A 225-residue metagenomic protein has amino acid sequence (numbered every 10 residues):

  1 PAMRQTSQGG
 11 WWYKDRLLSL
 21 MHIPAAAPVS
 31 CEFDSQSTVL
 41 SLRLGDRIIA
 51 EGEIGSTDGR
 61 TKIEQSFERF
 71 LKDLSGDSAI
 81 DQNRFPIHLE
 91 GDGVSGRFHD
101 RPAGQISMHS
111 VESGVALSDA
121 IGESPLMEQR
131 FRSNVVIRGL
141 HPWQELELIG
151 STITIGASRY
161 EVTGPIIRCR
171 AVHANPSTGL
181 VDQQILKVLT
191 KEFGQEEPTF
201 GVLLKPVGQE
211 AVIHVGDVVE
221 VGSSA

Functional and structural regions predicted by a protein language model:
P1-A225: Metal-cofactor-dependent catalytic cores
